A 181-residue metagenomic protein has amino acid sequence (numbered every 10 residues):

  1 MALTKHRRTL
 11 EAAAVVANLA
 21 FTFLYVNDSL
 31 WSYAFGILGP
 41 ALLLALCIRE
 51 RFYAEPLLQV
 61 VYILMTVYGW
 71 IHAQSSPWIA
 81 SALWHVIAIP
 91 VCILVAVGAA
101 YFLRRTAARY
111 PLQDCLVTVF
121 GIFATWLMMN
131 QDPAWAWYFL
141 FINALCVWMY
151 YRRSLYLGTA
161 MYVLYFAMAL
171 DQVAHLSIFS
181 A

Functional and structural regions predicted by a protein language model:
M1-A13: N-terminal membrane topogenic signal
R7, A107-M128, D132, A136: Intrinsic, low-complexity N-terminal interaction/targeting segments
A14-F21, L38-L44, T118-T125, L140-V147: Hydrophobic, membrane-inserted alpha-helices
A20, H85-L103: Hydrophobic core of alpha-helical transmembrane segments in multi-pass integral membrane proteins
F23-W31, L46-E50: Short, hydrophobic transmembrane alpha-helix segments
I37-A73: Alpha-helical membrane segments and adjacent membrane-interface helices in multi-pass membrane proteins
E55-I63, A82-I87, R109-V119: Cytoplasmic-side transmembrane-helix entry/capping segments in multi-pass membrane proteins
L170-A181: Juxtamembrane boundary at the C-terminal end of a transmembrane helix
